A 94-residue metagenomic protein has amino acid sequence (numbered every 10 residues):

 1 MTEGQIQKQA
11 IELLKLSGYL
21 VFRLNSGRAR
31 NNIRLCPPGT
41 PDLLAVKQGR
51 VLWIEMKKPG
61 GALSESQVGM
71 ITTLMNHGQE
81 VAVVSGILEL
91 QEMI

Functional and structural regions predicted by a protein language model:
M1-I94: Catalytic phosphate/metal-binding cores of nucleic-acid and nucleotide-processing enzymes, i.e., regions that mediate
